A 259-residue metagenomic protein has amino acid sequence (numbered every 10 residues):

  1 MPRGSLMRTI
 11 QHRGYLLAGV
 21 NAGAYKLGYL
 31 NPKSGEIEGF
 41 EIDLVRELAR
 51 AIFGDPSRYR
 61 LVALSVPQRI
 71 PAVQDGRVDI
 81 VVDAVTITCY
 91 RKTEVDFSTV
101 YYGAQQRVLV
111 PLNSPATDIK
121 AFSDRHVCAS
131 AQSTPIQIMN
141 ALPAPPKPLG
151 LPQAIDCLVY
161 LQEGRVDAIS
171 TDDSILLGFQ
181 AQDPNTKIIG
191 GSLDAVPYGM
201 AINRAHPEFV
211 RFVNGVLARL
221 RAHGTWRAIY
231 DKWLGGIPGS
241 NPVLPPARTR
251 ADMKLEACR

Functional and structural regions predicted by a protein language model:
M1, I42, R125, S133 (+1 more regions): Extended ligand-binding regions for polar small-molecule ligands
M1-V81: Extracytoplasmic small-molecule ligand-binding "clamshell" domains of the periplasmic binding protein/Venus flytrap
R3, Y59-P71, S114, L149-V159 (+1 more regions): Short helix-initiation/N-cap motifs at beta->coil->alpha
L16-V20, E38, I119-S133: Short loop->beta-strand "edge-of-pocket" segments that line small-molecule binding or catalytic clefts across diverse
K33-S34, R46-P56, P135-P152, Q180-A181: Ligand-binding cleft/hinge of the Venus flytrap
R46, R50, S57-A121: Acidic, polar ligand-binding/catalytic clefts
Q68, A84-E94, I138, I155 (+1 more regions): A ligand-binding cleft/hinge motif common to bilobed small-molecule-binding domains
Y102-V110, D173, L177-L217, I237-R259: Periplasmic-binding protein-like
